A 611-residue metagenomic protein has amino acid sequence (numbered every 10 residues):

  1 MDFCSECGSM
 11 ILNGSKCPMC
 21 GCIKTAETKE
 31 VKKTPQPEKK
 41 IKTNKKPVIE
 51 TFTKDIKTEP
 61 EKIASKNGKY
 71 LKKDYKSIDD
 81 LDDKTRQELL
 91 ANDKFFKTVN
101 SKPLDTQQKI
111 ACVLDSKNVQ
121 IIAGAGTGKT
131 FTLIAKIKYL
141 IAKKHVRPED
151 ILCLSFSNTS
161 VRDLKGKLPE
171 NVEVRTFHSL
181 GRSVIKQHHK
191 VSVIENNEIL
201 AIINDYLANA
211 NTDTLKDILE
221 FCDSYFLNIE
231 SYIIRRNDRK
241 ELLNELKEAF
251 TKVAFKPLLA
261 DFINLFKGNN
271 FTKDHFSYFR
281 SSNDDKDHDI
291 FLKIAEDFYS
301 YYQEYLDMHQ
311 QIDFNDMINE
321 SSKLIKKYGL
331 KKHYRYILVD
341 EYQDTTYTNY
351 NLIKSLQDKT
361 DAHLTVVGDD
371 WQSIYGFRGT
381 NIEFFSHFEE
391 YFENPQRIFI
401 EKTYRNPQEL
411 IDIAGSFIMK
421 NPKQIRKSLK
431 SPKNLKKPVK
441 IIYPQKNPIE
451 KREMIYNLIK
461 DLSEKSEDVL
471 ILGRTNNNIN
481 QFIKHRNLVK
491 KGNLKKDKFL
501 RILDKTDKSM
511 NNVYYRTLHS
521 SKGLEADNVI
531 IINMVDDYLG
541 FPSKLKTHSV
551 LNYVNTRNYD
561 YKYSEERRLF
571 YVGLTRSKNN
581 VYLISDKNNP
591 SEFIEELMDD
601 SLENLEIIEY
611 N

Functional and structural regions predicted by a protein language model:
I11, M19-K32: Short Cys/His-rich micro-motifs in 6-15 aa windows
K54-N196, T575: P-loop NTPase Walker
I63-A64, G68-D79, N204-Y301: Basic/charged alpha-beta structural segments of nucleotide/phosphate-handling enzymes
D82, E88, N92-A125, E173 (+3 more regions): Conserved helicase NTPase motor core
Q120-L133, N394-Q396, K402-K498, D504-K508 (+2 more regions): Helicase P-loop NTPase motor core
D150, N158-F250, T517: Conserved P-loop NTPase-based nucleic-acid remodeling module centered on helicase motor cores
Y347-I441, S543-K546, I594, L605: Conserved RecA-like helicase ATPase core segment that couples NTP binding/hydrolysis to strand translocation
K465-D468, N480, N511-N512, R516-K587 (+2 more regions): Conserved helicase C-terminal RecA-like lobe
